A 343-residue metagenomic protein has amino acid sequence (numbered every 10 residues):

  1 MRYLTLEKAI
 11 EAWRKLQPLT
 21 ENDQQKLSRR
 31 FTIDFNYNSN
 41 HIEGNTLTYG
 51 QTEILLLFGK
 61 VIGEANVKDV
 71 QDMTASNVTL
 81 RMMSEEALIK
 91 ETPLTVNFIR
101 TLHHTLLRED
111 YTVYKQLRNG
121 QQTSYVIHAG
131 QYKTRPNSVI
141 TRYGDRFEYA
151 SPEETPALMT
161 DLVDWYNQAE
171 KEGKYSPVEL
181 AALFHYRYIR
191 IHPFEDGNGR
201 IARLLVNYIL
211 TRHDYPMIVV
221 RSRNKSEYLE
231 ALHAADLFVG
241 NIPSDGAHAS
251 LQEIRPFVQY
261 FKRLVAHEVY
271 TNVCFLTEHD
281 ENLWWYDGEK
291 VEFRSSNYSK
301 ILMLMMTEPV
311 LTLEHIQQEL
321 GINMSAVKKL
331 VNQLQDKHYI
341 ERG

Functional and structural regions predicted by a protein language model:
M1-D196, R200-G343: FIC/Doc superfamily catalytic core
